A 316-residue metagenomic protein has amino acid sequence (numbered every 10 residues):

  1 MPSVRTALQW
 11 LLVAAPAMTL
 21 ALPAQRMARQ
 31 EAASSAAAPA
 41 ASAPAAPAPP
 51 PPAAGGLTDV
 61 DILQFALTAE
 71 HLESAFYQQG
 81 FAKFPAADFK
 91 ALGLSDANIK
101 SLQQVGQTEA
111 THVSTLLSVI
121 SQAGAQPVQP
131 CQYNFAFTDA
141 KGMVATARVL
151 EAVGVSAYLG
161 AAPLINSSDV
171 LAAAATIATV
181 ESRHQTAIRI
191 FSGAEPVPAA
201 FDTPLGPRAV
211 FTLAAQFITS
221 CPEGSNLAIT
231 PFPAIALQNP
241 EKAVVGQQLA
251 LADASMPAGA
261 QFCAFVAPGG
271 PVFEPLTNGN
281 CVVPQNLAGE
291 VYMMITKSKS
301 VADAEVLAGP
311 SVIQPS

Functional and structural regions predicted by a protein language model:
M1-A32: Fungal secretory targeting signals
Q25-S316: All-alpha RGS (Regulator of G-protein Signaling) helical domain and cognate RGS-like helical scaffolds
